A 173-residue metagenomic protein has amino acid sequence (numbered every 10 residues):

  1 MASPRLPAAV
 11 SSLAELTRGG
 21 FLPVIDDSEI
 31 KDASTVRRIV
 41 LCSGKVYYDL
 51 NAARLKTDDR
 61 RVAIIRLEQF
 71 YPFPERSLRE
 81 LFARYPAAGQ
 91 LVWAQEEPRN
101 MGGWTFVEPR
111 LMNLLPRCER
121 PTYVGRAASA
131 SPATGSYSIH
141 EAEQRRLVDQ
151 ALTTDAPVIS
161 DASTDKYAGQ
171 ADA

Functional and structural regions predicted by a protein language model:
A2-A173: Thiamine diphosphate
